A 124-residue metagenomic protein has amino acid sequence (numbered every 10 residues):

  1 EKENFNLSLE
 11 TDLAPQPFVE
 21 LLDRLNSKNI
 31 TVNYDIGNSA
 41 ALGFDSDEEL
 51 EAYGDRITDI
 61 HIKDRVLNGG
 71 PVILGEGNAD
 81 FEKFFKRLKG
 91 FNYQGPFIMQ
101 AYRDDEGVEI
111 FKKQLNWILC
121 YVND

Functional and structural regions predicted by a protein language model:
E1-E3: An active-site-proximal structural segment forming one wall of the substrate-binding cleft that immediately precedes
N6-L13: Catalytic beta/alpha-barrel core
P15-Y34, N38-D124: Histidine-acidic metal/acid-base catalytic patches
